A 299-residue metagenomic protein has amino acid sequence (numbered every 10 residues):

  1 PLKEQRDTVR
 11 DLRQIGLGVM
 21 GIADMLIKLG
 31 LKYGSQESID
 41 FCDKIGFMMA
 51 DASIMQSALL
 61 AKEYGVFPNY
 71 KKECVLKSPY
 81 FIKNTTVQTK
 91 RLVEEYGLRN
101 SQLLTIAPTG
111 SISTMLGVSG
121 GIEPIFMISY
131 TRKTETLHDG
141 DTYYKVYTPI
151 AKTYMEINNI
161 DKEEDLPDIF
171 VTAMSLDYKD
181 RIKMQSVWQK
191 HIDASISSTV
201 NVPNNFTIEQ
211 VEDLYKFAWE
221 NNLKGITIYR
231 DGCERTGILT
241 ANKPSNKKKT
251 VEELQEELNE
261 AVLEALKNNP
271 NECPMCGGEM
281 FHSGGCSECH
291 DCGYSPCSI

Functional and structural regions predicted by a protein language model:
P1-R6, R10, Q14, K32-T109 (+2 more regions): Internal maturation/activation junctions in enzymes
T8-G30, R181: Core structural elements
L29, F41, I45-S53, G117-L137 (+1 more regions): Catalytic phosphate/nucleotide-handling subdomain of diverse soluble enzymes
P79-I82, L92-R99, L104-K248: Catalytic alpha/beta core of large soluble enzyme barrels
E260-N268, E279-S283: Short, flexible, mixed-charge glycine/proline-rich loop motifs that serve as phosphate/nucleic-acid-contacting
C273-C276, C289-C292: Short cysteine-rich clusters marking metal-coordination/redox-active sites
H282-C286, I299: Short Cys/His-rich "knuckle" micro-motifs
C292-I299: Short Cys/His-rich micro-motifs in 6-15 aa windows
